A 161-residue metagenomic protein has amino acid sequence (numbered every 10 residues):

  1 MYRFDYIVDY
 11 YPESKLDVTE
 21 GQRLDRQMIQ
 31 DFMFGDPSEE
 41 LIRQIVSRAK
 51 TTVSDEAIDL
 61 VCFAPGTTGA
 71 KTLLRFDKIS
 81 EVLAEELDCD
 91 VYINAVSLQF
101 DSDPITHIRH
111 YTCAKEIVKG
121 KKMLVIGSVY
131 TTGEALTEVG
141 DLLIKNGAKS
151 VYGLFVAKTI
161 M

Functional and structural regions predicted by a protein language model:
M1-L60, N94-K119, T159-M161: Active-site-facing substrate-recognition patch
Y2, A84-Y92, N146-S150: Structural alpha-beta junctions
Y10, S14, T137-M161: PRPP-dependent phosphoribosyltransferase catalytic core
T19, G69-L74: Short, flexible/disordered intra-domain loops and linkers
D59-K71: Short beta-strand-loop/turn "lid" adjacent to the catalytic site in phosphate-handling enzymes
L60, L124, V151-L154: A structural signal for isolated positions on well-ordered beta-strands in alpha/beta enzyme cores
T72-L124, E134: Short, glycine/charge-rich flexible loops or terminal/linker lids adjacent to PRPP-binding catalytic cores
G127-V139: A phosphate-binding catalytic loop at a beta-strand-loop-alpha-helix junction that coordinates phosphoryl groups
